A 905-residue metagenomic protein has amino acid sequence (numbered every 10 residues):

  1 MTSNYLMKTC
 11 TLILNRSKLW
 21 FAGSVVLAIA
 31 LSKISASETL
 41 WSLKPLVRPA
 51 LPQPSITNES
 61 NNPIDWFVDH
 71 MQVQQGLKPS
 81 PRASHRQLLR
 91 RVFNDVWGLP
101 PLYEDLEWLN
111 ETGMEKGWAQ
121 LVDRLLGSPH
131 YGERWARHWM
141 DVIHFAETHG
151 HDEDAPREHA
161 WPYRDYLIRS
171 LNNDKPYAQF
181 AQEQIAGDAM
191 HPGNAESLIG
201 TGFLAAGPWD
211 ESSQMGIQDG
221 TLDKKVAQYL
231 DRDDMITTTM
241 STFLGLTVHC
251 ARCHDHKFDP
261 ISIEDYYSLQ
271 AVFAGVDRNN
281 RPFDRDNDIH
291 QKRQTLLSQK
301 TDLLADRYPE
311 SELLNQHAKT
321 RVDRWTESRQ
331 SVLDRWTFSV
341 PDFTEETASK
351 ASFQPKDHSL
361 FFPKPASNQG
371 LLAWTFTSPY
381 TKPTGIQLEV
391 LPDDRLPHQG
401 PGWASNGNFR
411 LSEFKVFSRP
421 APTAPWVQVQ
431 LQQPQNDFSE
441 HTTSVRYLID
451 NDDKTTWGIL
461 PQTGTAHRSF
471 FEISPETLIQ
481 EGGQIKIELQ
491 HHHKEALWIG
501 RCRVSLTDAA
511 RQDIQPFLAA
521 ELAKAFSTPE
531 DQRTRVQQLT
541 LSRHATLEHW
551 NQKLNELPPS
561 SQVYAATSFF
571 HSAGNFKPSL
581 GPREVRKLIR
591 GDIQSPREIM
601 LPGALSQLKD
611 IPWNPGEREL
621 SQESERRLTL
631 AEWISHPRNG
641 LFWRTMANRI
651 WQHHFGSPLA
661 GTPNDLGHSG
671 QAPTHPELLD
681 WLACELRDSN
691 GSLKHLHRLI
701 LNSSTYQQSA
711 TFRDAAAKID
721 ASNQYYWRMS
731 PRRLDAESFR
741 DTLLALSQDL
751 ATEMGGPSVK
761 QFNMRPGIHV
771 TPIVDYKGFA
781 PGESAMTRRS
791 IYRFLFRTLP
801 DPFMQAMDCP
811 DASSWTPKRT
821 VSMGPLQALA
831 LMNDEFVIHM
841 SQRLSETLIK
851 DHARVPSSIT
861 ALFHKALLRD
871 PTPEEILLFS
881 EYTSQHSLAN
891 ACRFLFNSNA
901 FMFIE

Functional and structural regions predicted by a protein language model:
I29-P52, R137, T148, R157 (+7 more regions): Post-cleavage N-terminal segment of exported redox proteins
A50-N61, A205, W209-G216, G220-R232 (+7 more regions): Electron-transfer interface patches adjacent to heme c in soluble/periplasmic c-type cytochromes and di-/multiheme
I56-R90, D95-V96, P100-H130, F145-P192 (+10 more regions): Primarily short, surface-exposed interaction patches in extracytoplasmic proteins
M190-S298, D302, I487, L497 (+4 more regions): Sequence context surrounding c-type heme c attachment/ligation sites in exported
A318-L371, P392-D394, F417-E481, S579-E617: Disordered, acidic Ser/Thr/Pro-rich linker "stalks" and the adjacent N-terminal cap of the next globular domain
P379-G385, I479-K486: Extended extracellular/luminal ectodomain segments enriched in beta-structured repeat modules
V390-P392, E488-E495: Short beta-strand-plus-loop segments that form exposed binding edges in beta-rich domains
H398-E413, A496-C502: Short coil-to-beta strand junction motifs in C2/discoidin
